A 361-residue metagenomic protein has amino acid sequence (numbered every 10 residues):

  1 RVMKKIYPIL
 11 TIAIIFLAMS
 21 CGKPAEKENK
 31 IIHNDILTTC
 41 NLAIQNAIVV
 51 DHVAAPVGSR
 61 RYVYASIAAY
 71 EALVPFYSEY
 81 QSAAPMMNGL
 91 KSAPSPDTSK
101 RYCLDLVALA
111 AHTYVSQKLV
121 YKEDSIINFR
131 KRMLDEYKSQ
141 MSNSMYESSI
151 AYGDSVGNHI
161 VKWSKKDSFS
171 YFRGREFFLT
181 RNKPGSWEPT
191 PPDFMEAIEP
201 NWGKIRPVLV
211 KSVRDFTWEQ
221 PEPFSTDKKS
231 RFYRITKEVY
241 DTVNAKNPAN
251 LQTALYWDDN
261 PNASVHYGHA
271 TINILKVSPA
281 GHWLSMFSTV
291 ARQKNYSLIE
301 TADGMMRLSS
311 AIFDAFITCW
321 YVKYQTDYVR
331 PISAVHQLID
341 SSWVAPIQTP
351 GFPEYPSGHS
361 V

Functional and structural regions predicted by a protein language model:
K4-I12: Sec-dependent signal peptide recognition, specifically the positively charged N-region followed immediately by
L17-S20: C-terminal motif of bacterial Sec signal peptides marking the signal peptidase cleavage site
G22-V361: Acidic/polar surface patches and capping/hinge elements
